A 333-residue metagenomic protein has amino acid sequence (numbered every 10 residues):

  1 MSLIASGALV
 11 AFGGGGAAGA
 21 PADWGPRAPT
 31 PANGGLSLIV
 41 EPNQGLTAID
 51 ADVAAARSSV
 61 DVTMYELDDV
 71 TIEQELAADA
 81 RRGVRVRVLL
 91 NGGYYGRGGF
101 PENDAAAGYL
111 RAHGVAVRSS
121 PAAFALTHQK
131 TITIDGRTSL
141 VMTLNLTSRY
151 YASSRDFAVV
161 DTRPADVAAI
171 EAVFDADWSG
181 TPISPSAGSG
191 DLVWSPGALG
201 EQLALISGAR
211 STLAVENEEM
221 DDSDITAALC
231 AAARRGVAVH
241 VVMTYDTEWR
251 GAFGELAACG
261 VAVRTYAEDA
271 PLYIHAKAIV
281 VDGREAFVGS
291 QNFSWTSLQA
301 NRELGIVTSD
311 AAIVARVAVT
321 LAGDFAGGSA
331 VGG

Functional and structural regions predicted by a protein language model:
S2-L46, Q74, A78-T138, L144 (+5 more regions): PLD/PLD-like phosphodiesterase catalytic module centered on the HKD motif
I49-A77, R87-L89: N-terminal carbohydrate-binding/catalytic regions of secreted carbohydrate-active enzymes
S59-V62, D191-L192, T212-E216: Short hydrophobic beta-strand segments
V62-D68, V215-D222: Short, glycine-rich nucleotide/cofactor-binding loops
A176-S195: Mid-sequence helix-capping/hinge segment at a functional interface
D191-A204, N217, D222: Surface-exposed beta-loop-beta
